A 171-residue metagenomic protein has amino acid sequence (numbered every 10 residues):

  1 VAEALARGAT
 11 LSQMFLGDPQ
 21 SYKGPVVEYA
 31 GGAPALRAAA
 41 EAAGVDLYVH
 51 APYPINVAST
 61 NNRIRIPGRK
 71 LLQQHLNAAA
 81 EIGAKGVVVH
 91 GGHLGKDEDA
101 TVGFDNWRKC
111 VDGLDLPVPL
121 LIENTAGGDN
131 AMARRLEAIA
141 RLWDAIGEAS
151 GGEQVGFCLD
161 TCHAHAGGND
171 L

Functional and structural regions predicted by a protein language model:
V1, S12-M14, L47-A51, V87-V89 (+2 more regions): Hydrophobic faces of well-ordered beta-strands that scaffold small-molecule active sites in alpha/beta enzyme cores
V1-A51, I55-N77: N-terminal pre-domain/capping segments
E41, V57-C158: Active-site acidic/histidine proton-transfer and metal-coordination neighborhood in alpha/beta enzyme cores
Y53, A126-G127, H163: Short, glycine/acidic-enriched loop or turn micro-motifs at the edges of active sites
D160-A166: Short connector loops at secondary-structure junctions
G168-L171: A short alpha/beta connector and helix-capping loop motif
